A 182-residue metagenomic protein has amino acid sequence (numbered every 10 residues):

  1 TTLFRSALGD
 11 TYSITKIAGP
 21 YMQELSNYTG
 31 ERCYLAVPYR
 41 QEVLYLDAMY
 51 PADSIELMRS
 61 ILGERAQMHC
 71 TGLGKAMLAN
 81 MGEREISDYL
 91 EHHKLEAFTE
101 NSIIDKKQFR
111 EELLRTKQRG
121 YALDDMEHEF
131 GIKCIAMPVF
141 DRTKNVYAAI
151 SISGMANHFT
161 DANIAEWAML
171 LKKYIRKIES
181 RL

Functional and structural regions predicted by a protein language model:
T2-L3: Short, small-residue-biased leader/transition segments that mark boundaries at the very start of proteins
S6-E91: Amphipathic alpha-helical effector-binding/dimerization core of metabolite-sensing transcriptional regulators
P20-Q23, N27, L114, M169 (+1 more regions): Solvent-exposed alpha-helical segments within well-ordered globular domains of core cellular machineries
Y34-A36, Q67, A122-D124, A149 (+1 more regions): Structural detector of well-ordered beta-strand residues that form the stable sheet scaffold of enzyme domains
Q67-T71, A165-L182: Short, solvent-exposed cationic patches
E85-D88, K94, I175-L182: Cysteine/selenocysteine-centered motifs that mediate thiol-based redox chemistry or coordinate metal-sulfur cofactors
F98: Conserved acidic, metal-coordinating active-site core of Asp-based, Mg2+-dependent phosphoryl-transfer enzymes
N101-Y174: Extended hydrophobic
